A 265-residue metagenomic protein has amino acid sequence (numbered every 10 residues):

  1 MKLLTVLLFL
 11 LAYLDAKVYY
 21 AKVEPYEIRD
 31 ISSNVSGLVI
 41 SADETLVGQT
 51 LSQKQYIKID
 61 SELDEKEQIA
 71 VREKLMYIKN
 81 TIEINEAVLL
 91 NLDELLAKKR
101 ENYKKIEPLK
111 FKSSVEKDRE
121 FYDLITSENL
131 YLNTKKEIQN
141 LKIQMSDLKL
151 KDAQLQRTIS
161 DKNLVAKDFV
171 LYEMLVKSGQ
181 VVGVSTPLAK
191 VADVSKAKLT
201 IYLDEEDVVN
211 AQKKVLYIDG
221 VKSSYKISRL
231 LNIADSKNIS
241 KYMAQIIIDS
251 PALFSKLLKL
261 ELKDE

Functional and structural regions predicted by a protein language model:
L3-Y13: Sec-dependent N-terminal signal peptides
K17-S41, K149-D168, K190-V191, S228-S236: Short beta-strand-turn/beta-hairpin segments enriched in glycine/proline and small hydrophobics that form edge-strand
V18-Y20, D168, L175-S178, V184-P187 (+1 more regions): Hydrophobic alpha-helical membrane-insertion signals
I31-N34, L46-P108, T134-K149: Long, charged alpha-helical "stalk" segments
L38-T50, F169, E173-V176: Short histidine-centered loop motifs in beta-beta connectors
D43, V47-R72, Q156, S160 (+1 more regions): Short hydrophobic beta/alpha edge segments that flank linear recognition/processing sites
E73, N80, Y122-A166, Q180: Extended amphipathic alpha-helical segments
N102-E128: Extended, EK/Q-rich alpha-helical coiled-coil segments that serve as long dimerization/scaffolding arms in large
